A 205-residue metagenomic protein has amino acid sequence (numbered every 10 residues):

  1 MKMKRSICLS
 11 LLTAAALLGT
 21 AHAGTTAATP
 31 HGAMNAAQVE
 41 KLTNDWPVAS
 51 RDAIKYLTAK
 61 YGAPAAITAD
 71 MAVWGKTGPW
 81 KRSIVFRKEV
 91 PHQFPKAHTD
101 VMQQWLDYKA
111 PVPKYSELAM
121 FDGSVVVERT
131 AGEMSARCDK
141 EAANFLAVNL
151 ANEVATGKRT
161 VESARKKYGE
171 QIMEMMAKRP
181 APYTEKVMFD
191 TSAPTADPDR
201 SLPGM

Functional and structural regions predicted by a protein language model:
M1-L11: Bacterial N-terminal signal peptides that target proteins for export
S10-G19: Bacterial N-terminal signal peptides
A21-A28: Boundary at the C-terminal end of the N-terminal hydrophobic targeting segment
G32-R82, E89-M205: Non-cytosolic coordination micro-motifs
